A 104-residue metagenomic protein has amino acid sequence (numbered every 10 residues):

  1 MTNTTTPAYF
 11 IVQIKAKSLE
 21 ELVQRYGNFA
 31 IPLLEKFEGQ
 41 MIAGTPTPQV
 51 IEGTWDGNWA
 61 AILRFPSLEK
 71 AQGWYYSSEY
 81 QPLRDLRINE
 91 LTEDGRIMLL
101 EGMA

Functional and structural regions predicted by a protein language model:
M1-W59, P66-G73, L100-A104: Short S/T/G/P-rich N-terminal loop/turn motif that feeds into the first structured element of a domain
A60-L63, E79: Hydrophobic alpha-helical segments of small multi-pass membrane proteins
Q72-P82: Short, compact, well-ordered microdomains
Q81-L91: C-terminal structural segments of small proteins and small subunits
